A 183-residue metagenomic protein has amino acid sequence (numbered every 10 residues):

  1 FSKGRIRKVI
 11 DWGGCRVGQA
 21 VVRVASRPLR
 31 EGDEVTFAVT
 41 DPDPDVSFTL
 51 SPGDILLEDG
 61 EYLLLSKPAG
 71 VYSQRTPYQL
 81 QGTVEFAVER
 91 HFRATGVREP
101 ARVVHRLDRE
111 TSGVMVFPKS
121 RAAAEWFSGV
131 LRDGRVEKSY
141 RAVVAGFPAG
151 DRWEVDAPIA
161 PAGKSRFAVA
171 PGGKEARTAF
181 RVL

Functional and structural regions predicted by a protein language model:
F1-L183: RNA pseudouridine synthases
